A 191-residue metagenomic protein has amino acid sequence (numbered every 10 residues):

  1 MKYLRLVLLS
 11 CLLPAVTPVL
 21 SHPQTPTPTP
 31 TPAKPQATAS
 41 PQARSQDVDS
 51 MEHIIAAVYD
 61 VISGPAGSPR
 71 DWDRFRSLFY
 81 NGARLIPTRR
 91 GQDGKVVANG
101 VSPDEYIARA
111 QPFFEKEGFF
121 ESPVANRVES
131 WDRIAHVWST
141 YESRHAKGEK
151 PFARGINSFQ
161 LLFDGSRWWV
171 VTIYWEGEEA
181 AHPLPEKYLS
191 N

Functional and structural regions predicted by a protein language model:
M1-R5: Positively charged n-region of N-terminal signal peptides that target proteins for export
V7-P18: Bacterial N-terminal signal peptides
V19-P23: Boundary at the C-terminal end of the N-terminal hydrophobic targeting segment
Q24-S77, Y188-N191: Short, low-complexity N-terminal intrinsically disordered segments enriched in polar/charged residues
T27, L85, R89, V97-K147: Surface-exposed, charged secondary-structure patches
T29-T31, R154-P183: Short beta-strand edge/turn micro-motifs at domain boundaries
V58, F75, A83, V137 (+1 more regions): Hydrophobic pocket/interface hotspot
W72-R84, T88-K95: Acidic helix-start/capping segments at beta-turn-to-alpha-helix junctions
